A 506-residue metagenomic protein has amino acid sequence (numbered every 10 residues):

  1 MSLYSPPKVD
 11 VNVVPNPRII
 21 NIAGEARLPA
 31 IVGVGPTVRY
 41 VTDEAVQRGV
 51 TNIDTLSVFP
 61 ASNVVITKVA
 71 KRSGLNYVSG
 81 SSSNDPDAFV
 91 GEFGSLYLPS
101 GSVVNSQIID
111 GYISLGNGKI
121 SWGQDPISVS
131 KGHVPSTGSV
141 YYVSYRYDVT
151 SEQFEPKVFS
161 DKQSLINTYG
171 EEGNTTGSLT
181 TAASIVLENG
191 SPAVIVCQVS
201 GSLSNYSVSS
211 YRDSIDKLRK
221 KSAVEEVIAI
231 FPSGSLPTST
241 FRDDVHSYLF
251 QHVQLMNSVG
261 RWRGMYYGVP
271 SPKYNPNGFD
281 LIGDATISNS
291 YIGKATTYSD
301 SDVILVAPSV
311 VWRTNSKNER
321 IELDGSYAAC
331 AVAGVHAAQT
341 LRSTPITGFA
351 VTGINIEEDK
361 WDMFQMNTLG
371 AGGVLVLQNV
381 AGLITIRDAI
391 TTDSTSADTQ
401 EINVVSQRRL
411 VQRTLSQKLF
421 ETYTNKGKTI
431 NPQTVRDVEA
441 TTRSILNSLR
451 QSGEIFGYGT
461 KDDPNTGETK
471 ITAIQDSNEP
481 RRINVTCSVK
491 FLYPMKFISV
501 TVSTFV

Functional and structural regions predicted by a protein language model:
M1-A45, D54-N63, T67-V69, S81-P86 (+8 more regions): A glycine- and small-residue-enriched flexible loop/hinge signal that marks low-structured segments
A45, V104, I108-G123, P270 (+2 more regions): Short, ordered beta-strand-loop transition motifs
G91-P156: Surface-exposed interaction regions enriched in Ser/Thr/Asp/Glu that occur as long low-complexity tracts or repetitive
S128, V208-I215, T469-T472, V485: Short alpha-helical segments and helix-capping/turn motifs at coil-helix boundaries
P432-D462: C-terminal hydrophobic structural anchor segments that stabilize assembly/packing rather than catalytic chemistry
G453-R481: Long, charged, glycine-rich C-terminal linkers/tails
T472-V506: C-terminal edge-of-domain segments
